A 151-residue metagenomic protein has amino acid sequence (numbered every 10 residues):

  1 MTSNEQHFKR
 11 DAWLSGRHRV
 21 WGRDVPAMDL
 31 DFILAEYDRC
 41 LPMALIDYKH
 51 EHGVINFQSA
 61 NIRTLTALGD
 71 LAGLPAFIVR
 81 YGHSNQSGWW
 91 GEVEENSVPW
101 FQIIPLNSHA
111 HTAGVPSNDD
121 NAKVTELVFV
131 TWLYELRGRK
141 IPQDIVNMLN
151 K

Functional and structural regions predicted by a protein language model:
M1-R39: Active-site metal-binding core of divalent-cation-utilizing nuclease and nuclease-like domains
V25, H52-I62: Active-site-adjacent loop/helix micro-motif of nuclease/hydrolase catalytic cores
A27-D29, L41-M43, A60, L71-G73: Short connector loops at helix/strand junctions that flank enzyme active sites, especially segments positioning acidic
F32-L34, C40-H52: Conserved catalytic cores of phosphodiester-cleaving nucleases, focusing on short active-site segments
D47-H50, S59, R80: Residue-level recognition of conserved beta-strand positions in structured domain cores
G69-I103: Nucleic-acid nuclease catalytic cores
E94-K151: Helix-rich interaction surfaces within compact, conserved domain-sized segments that mediate assembly or partner
